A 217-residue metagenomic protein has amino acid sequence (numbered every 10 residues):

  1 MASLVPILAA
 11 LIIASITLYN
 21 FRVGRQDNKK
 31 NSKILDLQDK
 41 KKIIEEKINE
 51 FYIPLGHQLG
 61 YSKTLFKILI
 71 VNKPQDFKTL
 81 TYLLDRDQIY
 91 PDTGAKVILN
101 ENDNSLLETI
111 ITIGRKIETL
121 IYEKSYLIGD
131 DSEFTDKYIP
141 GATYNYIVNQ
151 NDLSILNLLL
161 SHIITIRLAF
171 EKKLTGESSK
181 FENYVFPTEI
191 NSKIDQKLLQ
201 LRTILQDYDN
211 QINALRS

Functional and structural regions predicted by a protein language model:
M1-L35: Membrane-embedded hydrophobic alpha-helical segments
G24-S217: Conserved non-transmembrane functional hotspots
